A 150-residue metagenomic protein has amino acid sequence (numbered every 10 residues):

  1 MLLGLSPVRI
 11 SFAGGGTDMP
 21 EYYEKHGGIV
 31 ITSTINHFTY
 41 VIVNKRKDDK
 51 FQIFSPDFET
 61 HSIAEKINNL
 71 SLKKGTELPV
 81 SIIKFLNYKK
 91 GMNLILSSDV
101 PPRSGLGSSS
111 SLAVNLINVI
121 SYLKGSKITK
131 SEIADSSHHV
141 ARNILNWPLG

Functional and structural regions predicted by a protein language model:
M1-L106, N118-I128: ATP-binding N-lobe of GHMP and related small-molecule kinases
S109: Short, conserved phosphate/pyrophosphate- and ester-handling motifs at nucleotide-, phospho-/glycolipid
N115: Active-site signature of alpha/beta-hydrolase-fold catalytic machinery across serine- and Asp/Cys-nucleophile hydrolases
I128-G150: Alpha/beta catalytic cores of group-transfer enzymes, especially the acyltransferase/condensing modules of polyketide
